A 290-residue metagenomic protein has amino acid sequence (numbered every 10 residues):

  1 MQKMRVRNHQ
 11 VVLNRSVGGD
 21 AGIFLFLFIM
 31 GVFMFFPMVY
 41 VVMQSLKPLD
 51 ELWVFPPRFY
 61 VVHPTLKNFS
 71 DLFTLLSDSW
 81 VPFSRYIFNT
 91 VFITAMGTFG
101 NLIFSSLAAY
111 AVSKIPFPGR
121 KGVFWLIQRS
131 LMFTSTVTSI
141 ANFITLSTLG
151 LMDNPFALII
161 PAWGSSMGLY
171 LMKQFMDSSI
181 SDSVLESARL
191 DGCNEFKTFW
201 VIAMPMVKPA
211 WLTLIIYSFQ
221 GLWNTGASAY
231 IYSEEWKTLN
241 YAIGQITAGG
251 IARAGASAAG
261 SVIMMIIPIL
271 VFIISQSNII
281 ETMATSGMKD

Functional and structural regions predicted by a protein language model:
Q2-D290: A hydrophobic, multi-pass inner-membrane permease signature
